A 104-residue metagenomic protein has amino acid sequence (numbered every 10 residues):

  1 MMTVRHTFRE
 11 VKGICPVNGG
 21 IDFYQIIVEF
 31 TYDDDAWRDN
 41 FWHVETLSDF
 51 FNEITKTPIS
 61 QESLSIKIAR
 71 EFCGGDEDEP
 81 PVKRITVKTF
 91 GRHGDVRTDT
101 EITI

Functional and structural regions predicted by a protein language model:
M1-I104: N-terminal intrinsically disordered, cationic/polar leader segments that include organellar targeting peptides
